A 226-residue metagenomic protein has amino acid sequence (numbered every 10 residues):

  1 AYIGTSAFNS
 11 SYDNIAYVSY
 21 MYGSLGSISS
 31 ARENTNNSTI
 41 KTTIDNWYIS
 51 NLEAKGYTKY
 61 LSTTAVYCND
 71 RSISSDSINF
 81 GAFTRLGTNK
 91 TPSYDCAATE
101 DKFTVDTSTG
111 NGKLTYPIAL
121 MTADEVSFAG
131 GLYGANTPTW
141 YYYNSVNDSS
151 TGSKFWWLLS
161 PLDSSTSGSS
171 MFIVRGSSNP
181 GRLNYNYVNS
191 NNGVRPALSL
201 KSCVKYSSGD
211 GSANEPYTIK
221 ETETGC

Functional and structural regions predicted by a protein language model:
A1-C226: Long, domain-scale functional regions
